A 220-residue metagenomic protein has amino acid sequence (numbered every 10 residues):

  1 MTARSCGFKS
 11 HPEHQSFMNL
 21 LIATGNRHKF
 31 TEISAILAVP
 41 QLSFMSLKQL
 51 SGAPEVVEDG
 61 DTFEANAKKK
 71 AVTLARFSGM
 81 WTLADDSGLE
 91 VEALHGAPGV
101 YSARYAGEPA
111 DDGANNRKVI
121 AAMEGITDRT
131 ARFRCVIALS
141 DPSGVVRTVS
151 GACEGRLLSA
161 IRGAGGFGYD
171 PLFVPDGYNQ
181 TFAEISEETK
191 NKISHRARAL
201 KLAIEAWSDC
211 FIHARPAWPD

Functional and structural regions predicted by a protein language model:
P12-Q15: Short hydrophobic targeting helices and cationic amphipathic motifs that mediate membrane/organellar targeting
N19-L21, R27-D220: Anionic-ligand binding patches
